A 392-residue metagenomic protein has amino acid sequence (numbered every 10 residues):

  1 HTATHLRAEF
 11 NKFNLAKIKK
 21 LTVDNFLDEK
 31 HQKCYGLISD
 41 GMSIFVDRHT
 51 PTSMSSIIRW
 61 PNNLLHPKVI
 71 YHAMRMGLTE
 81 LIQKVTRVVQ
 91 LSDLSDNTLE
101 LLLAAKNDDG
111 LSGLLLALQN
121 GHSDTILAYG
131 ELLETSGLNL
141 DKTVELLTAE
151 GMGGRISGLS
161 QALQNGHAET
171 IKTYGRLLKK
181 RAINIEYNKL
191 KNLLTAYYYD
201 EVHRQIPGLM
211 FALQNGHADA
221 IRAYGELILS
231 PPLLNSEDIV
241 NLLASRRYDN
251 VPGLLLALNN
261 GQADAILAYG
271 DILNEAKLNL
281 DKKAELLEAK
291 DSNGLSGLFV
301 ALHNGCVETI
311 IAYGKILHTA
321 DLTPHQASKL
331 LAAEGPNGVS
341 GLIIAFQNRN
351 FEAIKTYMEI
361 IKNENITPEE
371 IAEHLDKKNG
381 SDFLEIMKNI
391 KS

Functional and structural regions predicted by a protein language model:
H1-M76, E80-K84: Hydrophobic repeat-domain scaffold segments
T50-S56, K84-L101, A128-E145, G175-K191 (+4 more regions): Ankyrin repeat domain, specifically the short helix-to-loop turn at the C-terminus of the second helix of each repeat
N62, K106, E150, Y197 (+4 more regions): Ankyrin-repeat boundary/linker signal
H66, G110, G154-R155, E201-Q205 (+3 more regions): Start-of-repeat signature of ankyrin repeats
F346, I354, T367-S392: Leucine-rich solenoid repeat scaffolds
